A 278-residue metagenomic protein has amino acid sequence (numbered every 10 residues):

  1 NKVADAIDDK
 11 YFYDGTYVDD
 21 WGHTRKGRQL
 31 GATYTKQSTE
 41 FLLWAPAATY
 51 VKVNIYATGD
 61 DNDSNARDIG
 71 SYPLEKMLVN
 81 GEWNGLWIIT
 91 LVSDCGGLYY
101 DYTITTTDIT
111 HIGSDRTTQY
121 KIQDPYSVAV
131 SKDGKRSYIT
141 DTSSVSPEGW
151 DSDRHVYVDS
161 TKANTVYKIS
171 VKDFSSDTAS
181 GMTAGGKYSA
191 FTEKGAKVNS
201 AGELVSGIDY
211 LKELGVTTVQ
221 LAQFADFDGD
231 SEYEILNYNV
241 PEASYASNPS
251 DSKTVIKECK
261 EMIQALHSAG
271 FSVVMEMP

Functional and structural regions predicted by a protein language model:
N1-S38, G81-K168, D173-E193: The feature marks proteins involved in alpha-glucan
L43, Y102, I169, L211 (+2 more regions): Conserved, mostly hydrophobic/aromatic
W44-Y50: Short proline/glycine-enriched turn/loop motifs at strand-loop junctions of beta-rich domains
K52-N54: Beta-strand signatures of extracellular beta-sandwich domains
A163, G215-T217, A269-F271: Short, well-ordered coil/turn segments that N-cap beta-strands
T165-I169, V219-L221, V273-M275: Hydrophobic faces of well-ordered beta-strands that scaffold small-molecule active sites in alpha/beta enzyme cores
S180-V198, F227-S268: Aromatic- and acidic-residue-enriched carbohydrate-binding clefts of CAZyme catalytic domains
E203-F227: Catalytic domains of carbohydrate-active enzymes, especially glycoside hydrolases
